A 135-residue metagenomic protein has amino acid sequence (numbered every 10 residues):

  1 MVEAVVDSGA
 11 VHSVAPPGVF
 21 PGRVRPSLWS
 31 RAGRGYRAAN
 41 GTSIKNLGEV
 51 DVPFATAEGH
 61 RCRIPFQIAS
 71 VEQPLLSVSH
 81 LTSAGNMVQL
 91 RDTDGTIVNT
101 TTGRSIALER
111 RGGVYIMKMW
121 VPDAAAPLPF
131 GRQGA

Functional and structural regions predicted by a protein language model:
M1-E3, H12, S30-E49, P74 (+2 more regions): Pepsin-like aspartyl protease folds
M1-Y36, P65-S70, L76-S77: Aspartyl protease active-site motif detector
V6, S27, S43-K45, A57 (+1 more regions): Sterically constrained small-residue positions within well-ordered secondary structures of folded domains
V14-A15, N46, P53, T82: Basic, gly/Ser/Thr/Pro-rich low-complexity segments located predominantly at protein N termini
G22, S27, A39, T82-V88: Generic recognition of well-structured, leucine-rich alpha-helical segments and adjacent helix-turn regions within
D51-A135: Aspartic protease core domain of the pepsin/retropepsin superfamily
